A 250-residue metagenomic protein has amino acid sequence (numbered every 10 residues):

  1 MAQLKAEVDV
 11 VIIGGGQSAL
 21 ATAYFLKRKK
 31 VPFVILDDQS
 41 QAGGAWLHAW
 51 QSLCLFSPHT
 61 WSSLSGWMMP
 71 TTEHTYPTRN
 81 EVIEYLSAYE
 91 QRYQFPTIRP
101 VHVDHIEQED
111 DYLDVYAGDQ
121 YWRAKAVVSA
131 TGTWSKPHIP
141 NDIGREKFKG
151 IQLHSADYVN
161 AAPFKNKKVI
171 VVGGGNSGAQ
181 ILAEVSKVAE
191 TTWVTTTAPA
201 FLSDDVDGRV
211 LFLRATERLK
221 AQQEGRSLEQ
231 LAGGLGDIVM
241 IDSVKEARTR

Functional and structural regions predicted by a protein language model:
A6-I35, G178-S186: N-terminal Rossmann-like FAD-binding beta1-loop-alpha1 element of flavoenzymes
S18, Q41, S177, P199: Conserved Rossmann-like nucleotide-cofactor binding loop
V31-D38, E190-T195: Short beta-strand "acidic-cap" motif of Rossmann-like dinucleotide-binding folds
S40-M68, S203-A215: Conserved N-terminal glycine-rich FAD pyrophosphate-binding loop of Rossmann-like flavoproteins
M69-A88, L231-S243: Short beta-strand to alpha-helix junction loop
T72, T78-E81, T131-T191: Glycine-rich dinucleotide-binding loop and its adjacent helix/turn
T75-S135: Feature captures the FAD/FMN-dependent oxidoreductase FAD-binding
G178-R250: Dinucleotide-binding/catalytic capping subdomain of oxidoreductase cores
